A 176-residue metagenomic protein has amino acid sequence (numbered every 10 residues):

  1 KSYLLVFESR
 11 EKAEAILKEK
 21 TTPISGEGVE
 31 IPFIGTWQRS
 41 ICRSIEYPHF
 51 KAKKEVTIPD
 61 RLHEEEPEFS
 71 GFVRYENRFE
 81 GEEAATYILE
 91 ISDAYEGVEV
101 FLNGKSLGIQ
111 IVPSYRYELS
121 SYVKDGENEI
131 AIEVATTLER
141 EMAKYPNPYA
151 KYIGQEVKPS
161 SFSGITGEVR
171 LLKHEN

Functional and structural regions predicted by a protein language model:
K1-A13: Alpha-mannosidase-like glycoside hydrolase catalytic domains involved in N-glycan trimming, generalizing to other
S2, A84, D125-E127: Extracellular Ig-like/FN3 beta-sandwich strand-entry sites
Y3, Y75-N77, P113-Y117: Short strand-edge motifs at loop-to-beta-strand transitions and within beta-strands of extracellular beta-rich domains
E8, V112-P113: Residue-level structural signal for beta-strand termini and adjacent loop
E11-F72, V123-N176: An acidic-aromatic loop/edge-strand motif
I31, L107-G108: Short, isolated positions in well-ordered beta-strands
R74-Y87, L119-V123: Extracellular and analogous surface-interaction loops
F79-G81, A85-N103, Q110, I130-V134: Aromatic-lined ligand-binding clefts that engage carbohydrates, nucleic acids, or primary amines
